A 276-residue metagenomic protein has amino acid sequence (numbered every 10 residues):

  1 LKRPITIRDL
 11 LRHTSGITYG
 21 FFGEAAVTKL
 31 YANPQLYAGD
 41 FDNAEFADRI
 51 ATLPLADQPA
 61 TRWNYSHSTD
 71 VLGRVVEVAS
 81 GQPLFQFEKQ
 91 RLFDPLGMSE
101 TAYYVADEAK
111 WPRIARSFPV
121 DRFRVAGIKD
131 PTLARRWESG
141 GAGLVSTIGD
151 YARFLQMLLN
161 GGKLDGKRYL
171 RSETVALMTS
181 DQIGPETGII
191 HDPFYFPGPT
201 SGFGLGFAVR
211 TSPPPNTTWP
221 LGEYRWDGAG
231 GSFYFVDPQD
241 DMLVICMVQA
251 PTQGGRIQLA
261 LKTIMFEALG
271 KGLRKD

Functional and structural regions predicted by a protein language model:
L1-L221: Short, surface-exposed loop or secondary-structure junction motifs that flank catalytic or metal-binding residues
A44-A47, M242-C246, G270-R274: Low-complexity, flexible helical/coil segments
R62, A102, F233, M242-L243: Beta-sheet entry/capping signal
G188, T217, C246, G255-R256: Short acidic, gly/pro-rich beta-turn/loop elements at beta-sheet edges and active-site/ligand-binding grooves
R225: Short, structured beta-strand/loop micro-motifs enriched in basic residues and often containing a Trp
G228-G231: Short, small/polar residue-rich loop motifs at catalytic or cofactor-binding pockets
Y234-V236, D241-A250: Short, well-ordered beta-strand elements
P251-K275: Generic C-terminus detector
